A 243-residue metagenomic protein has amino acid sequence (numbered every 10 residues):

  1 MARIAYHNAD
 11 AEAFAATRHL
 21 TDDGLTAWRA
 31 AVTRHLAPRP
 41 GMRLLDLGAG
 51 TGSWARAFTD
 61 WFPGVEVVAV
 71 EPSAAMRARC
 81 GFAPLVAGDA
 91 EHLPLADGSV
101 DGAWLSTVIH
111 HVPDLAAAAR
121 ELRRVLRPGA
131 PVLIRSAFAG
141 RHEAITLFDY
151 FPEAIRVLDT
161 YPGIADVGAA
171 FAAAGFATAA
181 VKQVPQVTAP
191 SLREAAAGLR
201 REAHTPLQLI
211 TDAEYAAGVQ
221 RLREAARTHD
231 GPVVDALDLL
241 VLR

Functional and structural regions predicted by a protein language model:
M1-R39, S53-A57, M76, R201: Conserved class I S-adenosyl-L-methionine
T21, S53, T178-R243: Conserved Class I S-adenosyl-L-methionine
L45-H92: Class I SAM-dependent methyltransferase SAM/SAH-binding core
W104: A conserved beta-strand element that flanks and buttresses the S-adenosyl-L-methionine
T107-H111: Short catalytic micro-motifs in class I SAM-dependent methyltransferases
A116-P131: A short glycine-rich, Lys/Arg-flanked "PGG" loop and its adjoining helix->strand segment in the class I
P131-P162: Conserved class I S-adenosyl-L-methionine
T160-A174: Short alpha-helix
